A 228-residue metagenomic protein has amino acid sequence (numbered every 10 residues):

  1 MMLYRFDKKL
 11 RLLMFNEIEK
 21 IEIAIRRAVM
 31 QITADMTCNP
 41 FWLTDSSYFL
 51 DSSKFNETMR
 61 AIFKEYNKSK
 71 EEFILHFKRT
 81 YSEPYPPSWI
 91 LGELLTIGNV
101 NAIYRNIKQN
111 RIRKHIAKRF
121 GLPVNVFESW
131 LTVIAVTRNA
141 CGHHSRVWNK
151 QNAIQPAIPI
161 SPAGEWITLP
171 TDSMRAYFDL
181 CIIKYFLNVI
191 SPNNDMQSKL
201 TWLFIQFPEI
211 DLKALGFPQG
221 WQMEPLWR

Functional and structural regions predicted by a protein language model:
M1-R228: Long, contiguous internal "core" modules enriched in hydrophobic/ aromatic residues
